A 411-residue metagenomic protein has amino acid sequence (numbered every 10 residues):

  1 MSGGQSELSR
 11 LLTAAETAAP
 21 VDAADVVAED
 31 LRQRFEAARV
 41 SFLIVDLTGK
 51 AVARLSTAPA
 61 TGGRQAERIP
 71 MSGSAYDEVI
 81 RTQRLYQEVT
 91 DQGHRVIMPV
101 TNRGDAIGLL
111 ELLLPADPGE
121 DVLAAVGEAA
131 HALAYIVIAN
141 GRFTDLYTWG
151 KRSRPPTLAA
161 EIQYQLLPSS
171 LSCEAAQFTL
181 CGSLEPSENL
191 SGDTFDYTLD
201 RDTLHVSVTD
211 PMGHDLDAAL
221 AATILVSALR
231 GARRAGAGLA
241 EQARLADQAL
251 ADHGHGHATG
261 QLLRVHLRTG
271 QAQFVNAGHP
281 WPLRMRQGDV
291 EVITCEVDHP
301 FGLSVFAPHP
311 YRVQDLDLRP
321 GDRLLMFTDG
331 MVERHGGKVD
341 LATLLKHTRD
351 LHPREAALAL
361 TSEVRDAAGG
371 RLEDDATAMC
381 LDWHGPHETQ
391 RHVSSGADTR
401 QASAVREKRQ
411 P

Functional and structural regions predicted by a protein language model:
M1-T17, A139: Signal-transmission linkers at sensory-effector interfaces
L8, E128, A132, I136 (+3 more regions): Primarily the active-site beta-strand->alpha-helix module of PP2C/PPM metal-dependent phosphatases, and frequently
L12, E16, A23-R84, A277-G278: Structured interaction and signal-relay segments at domain junctions
A18, F35-A37, P155, A159-P168 (+4 more regions): Catalytic core of PPM/PP2C metal-dependent serine/threonine phosphatase domains
Y86-N102, G108: A short, aliphatic-rich beta-strand micro-motif
A129-L190: Regulatory cytosolic signal-relay segments
Q177-S191, A243-H253, P280-D315, G396-P411: PP2C/PPM family metal-dependent serine/threonine protein phosphatase catalytic domain, recognizing the conserved
D215-A235, V297, L318, D322-R371 (+3 more regions): Active-site-proximal, acidic helix/loop segment immediately C-terminal to a metal-coordinating Asp/Glu
